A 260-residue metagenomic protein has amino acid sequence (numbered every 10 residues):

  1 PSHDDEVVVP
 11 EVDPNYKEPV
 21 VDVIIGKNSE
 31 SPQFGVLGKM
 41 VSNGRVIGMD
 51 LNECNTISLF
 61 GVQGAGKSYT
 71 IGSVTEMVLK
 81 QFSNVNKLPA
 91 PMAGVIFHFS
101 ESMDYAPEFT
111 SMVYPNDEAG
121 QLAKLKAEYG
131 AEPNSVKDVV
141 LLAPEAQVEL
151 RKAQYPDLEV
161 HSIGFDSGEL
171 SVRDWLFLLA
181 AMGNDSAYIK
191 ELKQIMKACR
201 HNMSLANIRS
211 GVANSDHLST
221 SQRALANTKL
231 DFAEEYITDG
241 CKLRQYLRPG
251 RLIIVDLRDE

Functional and structural regions predicted by a protein language model:
P1-V62, Y69-P91: Basic- and hydrophobic-enriched, low-structure N-terminal and domain-boundary segments that flank ATP-binding catalytic
E53-N55, A65, S100, Q147-V148: Residues that cap or initiate secondary-structure elements
V62-A65, D259-E260: A generic structural motif
T75-E260: P-loop NTPase motor domains
